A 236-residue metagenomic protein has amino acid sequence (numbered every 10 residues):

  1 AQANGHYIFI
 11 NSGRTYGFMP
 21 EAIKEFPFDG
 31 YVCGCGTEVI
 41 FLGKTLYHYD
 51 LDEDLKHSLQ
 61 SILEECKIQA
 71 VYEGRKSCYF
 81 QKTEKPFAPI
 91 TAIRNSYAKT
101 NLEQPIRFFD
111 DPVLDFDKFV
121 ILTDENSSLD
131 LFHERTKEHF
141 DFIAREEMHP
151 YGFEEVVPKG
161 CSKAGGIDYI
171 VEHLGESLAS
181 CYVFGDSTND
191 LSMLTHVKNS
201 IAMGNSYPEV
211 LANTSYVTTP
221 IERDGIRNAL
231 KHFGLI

Functional and structural regions predicted by a protein language model:
A1, S12, F119, I167 (+3 more regions): Residue-level signal for inorganic ion chemistry
Q2-P89: Active-site phosphate-binding/coordination module
G5-F9, L174-C181, K198-N199: Short beta-strand/loop segments at the ligand-binding rim of alpha/beta enzyme cores
F9, V32, Y182-F184, I201 (+1 more regions): Hydrophobic/aromatic beta-strand patches that form the interior of the parallel beta-sheet core in alpha/beta enzyme
G17-E21, L131, G166, S192-M193 (+2 more regions): Phosphate- and divalent-cation-binding pockets in alpha/beta enzyme and binding domains that engage nucleotide-derived
F26-P27, C35, H139-F140, H196-V197 (+1 more regions): Short, structured coil segments at secondary-structure junctions
I62, I68-Q69, E73-F184, T188 (+2 more regions): Conserved acidic, metal-coordinating active-site core of Asp-based, Mg2+-dependent phosphoryl-transfer enzymes
H196, S200, G204-I236: Asp-based, Mg2+/Mn2+-dependent phosphohydrolase catalytic module
